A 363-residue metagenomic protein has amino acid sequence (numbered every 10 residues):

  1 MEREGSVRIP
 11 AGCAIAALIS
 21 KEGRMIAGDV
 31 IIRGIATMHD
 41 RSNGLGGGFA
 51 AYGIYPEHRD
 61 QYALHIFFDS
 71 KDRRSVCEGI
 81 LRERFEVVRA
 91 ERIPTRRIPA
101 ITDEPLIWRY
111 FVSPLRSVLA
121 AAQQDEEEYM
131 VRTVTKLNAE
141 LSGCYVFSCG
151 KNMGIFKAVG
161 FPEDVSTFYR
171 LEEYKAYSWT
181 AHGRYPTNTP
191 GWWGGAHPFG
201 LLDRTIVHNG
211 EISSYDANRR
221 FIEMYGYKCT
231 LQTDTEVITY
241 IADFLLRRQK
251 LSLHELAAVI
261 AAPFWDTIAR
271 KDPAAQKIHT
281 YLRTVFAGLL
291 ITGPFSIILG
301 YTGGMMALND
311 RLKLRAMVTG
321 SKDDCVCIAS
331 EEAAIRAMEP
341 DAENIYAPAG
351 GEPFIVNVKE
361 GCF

Functional and structural regions predicted by a protein language model:
M1-F363: Conserved short alpha-helical segments that host acidic/polar catalytic motifs at enzyme active sites
